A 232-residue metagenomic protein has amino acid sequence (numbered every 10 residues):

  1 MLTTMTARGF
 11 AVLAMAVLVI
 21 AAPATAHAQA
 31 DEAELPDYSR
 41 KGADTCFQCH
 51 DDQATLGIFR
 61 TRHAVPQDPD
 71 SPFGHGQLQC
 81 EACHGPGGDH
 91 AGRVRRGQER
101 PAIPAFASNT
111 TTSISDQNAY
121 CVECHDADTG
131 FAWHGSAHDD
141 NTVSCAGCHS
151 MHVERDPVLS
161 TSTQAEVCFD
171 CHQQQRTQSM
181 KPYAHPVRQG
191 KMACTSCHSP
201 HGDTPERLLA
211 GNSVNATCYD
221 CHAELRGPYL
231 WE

Functional and structural regions predicted by a protein language model:
M1-A7: N-terminal secretory signal peptides that target proteins for export/translocation
A11-A22: Bacterial N-terminal signal peptides
T25-E232: Short sequence/structural segments immediately N-terminal
